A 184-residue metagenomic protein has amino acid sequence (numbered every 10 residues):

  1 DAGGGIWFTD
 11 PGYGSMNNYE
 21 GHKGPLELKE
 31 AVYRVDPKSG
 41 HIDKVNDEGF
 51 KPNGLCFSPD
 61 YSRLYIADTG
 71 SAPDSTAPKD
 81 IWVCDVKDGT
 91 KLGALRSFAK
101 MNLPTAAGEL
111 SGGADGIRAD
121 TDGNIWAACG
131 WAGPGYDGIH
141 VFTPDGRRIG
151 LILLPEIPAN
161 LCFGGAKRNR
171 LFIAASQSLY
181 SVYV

Functional and structural regions predicted by a protein language model:
D1-I6, Y13-G14, L26-A31, H41-I66 (+4 more regions): Beta-rich, blade/repeat-based domains predominating in secreted/periplasmic proteins but also intracellular
N18-E20: Acidic/polar, solvent-exposed loop segments in beta-strand-rich repeat domains
H22, L26-K29, P78-D80, L92 (+1 more regions): A detector of repeated loop/turn-to-beta-strand junctions in beta-rich toroidal repeat architectures
E30-Y33, D80-W82, G138-H140, S178: A short loop-to-beta-strand structural motif that recurs across blades of beta-propeller domains
V35-D43, D88-R96, D145-G150: Beta-strand initiation motifs
L55, P73-S75, G89-K91, G133-P134: Short glycine/serine/proline-enriched coil/turn segments at secondary-structure junctions
V83-K91, V184: Short loop/turn segments immediately following beta-strands, especially the blade-tip and inter-blade linker loops
G133-V184: C-terminal closing repeat unit and adjoining cap/tail of repeat-based domains
